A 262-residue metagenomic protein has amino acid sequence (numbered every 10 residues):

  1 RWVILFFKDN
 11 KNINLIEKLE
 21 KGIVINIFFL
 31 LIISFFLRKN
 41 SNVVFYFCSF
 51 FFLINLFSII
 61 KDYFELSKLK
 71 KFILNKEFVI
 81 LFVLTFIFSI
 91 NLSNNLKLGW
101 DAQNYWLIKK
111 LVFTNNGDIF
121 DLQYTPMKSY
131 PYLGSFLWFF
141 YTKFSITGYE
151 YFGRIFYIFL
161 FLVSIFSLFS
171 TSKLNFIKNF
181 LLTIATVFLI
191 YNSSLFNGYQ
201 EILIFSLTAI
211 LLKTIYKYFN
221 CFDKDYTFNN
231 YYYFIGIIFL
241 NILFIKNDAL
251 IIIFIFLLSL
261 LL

Functional and structural regions predicted by a protein language model:
R1-K71: Membrane-embedded, hydrophobic transmembrane alpha-helices
K18-N26, C48-N55, Y130, Y151-F169 (+1 more regions): Transmembrane alpha-helical segments of multi-pass membrane glycosylation machinery that act on lipid-linked glycans
L31-S34, N192-S193, Y231-N247, I253-S259: Membrane-interface alpha helices of multi-pass inner-membrane proteins
F36-K39, L133-F161, I190: Juxtamembrane segments of multi-pass membrane glycosylation machinery that transfer sugars from lipid-linked donors
N55-S58, K76-W100, L189: Transmembrane signal-anchor helices characteristic of membrane glycosylation enzymes that use polyprenol
K71-I73, N220-C221, I252-L262: Perimembrane helix-loop-helix junctions
L84-T85, I155-S172, F176-F219, Y231-I242: Membrane-embedded helix bundles of polyisoprenyl
N94-K109, N115-L137, F144-G148: Extracytoplasmic catalytic/substrate-binding loops of multi-pass membrane glycan-assembly enzymes
